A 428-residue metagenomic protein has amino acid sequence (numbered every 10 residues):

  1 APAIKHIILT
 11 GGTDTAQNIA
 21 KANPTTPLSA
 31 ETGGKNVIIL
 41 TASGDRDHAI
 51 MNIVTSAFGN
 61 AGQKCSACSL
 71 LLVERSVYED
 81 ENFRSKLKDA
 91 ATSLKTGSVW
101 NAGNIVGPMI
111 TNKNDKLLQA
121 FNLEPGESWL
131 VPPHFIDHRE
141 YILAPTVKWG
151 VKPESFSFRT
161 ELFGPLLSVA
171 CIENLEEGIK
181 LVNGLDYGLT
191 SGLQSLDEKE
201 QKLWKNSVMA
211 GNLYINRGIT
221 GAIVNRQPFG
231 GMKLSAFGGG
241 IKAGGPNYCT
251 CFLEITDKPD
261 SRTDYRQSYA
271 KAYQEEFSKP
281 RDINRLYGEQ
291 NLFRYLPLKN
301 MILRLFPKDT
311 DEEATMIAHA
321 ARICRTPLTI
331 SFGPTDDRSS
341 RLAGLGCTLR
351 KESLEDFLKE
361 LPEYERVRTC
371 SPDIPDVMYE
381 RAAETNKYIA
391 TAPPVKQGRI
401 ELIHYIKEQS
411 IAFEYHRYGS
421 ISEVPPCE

Functional and structural regions predicted by a protein language model:
P2-K5, P24-T26, G184-D186, M209-G211: Glycine-enriched alpha-helix->loop->beta-strand junction motifs that scaffold or abut catalytic
A3-I7, P165-L167, G188-S191, L328 (+1 more regions): Short active-site oxyanion
K5-H6, G12-K152, I215, A243-G244 (+5 more regions): ALDH superfamily catalytic-core signature
A42, S168-I172, Q194: A structural signal for short, well-ordered beta-strand elements
M51, G59, E176, K199-M209 (+3 more regions): Catalytic cores of nucleotide-enabled group-transfer and carboxylate-activating enzymes in metabolic and assembly-line
N104, E140-A144, T160-L166, L185-L189: Conserved glycine-rich beta-strand-loop-beta hairpin in the small C-terminal domain of fold type I
E127-V131, G188-S195, A210-R217, E365 (+1 more regions): Bilobed periplasmic-binding protein-like "clamshell/Venus-flytrap" ligand-binding domains
L181, W204, H319-R322: Hydrophobic/aromatic ligand-binding patch that stacks against planar heteroaromatic rings of cofactors or nucleotides
